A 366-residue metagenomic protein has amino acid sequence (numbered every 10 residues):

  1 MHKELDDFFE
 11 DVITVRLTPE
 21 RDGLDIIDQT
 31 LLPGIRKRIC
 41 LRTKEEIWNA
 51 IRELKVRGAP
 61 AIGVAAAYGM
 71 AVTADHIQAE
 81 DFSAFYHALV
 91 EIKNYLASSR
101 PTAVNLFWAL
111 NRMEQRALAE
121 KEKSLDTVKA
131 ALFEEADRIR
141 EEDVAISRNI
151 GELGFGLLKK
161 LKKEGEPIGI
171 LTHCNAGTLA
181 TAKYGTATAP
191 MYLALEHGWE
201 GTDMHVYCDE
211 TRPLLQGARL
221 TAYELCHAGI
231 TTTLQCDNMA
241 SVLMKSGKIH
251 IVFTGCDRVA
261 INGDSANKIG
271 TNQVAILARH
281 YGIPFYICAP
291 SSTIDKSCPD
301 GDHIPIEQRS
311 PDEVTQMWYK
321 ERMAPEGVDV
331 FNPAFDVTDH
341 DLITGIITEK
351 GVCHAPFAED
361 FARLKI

Functional and structural regions predicted by a protein language model:
H2-E45: Positively charged, low-complexity intrinsically disordered leader regions
I27, A65, F107-A109, L171-N175 (+3 more regions): Short beta-strand segments
I35-E46, T127, E164-I168, T221 (+1 more regions): Acidic-glycine-rich active-site phosphate/pyrophosphate-binding loop
I39-K55, L89, I168-T172, M317-G327: Short, hydrophobic/aliphatic alpha-helical segments
C40-K44, N175-T181, I261-A266: Short, glycine-rich nucleotide/cofactor-binding loops
N49-V56, I62, Q273-I276: Small-aliphatic-rich amphipathic alpha-helix that forms the alpha element of a beta-alpha
K55-T232: N-terminal active-site beta-alpha-beta segment that forms phosphate/nucleotide-binding and substrate-recognition loops
D203-M204, E210-I366: Conserved phosphate- and dinucleotide-binding cores of soluble alpha/beta proteins, encompassing both enzyme active
